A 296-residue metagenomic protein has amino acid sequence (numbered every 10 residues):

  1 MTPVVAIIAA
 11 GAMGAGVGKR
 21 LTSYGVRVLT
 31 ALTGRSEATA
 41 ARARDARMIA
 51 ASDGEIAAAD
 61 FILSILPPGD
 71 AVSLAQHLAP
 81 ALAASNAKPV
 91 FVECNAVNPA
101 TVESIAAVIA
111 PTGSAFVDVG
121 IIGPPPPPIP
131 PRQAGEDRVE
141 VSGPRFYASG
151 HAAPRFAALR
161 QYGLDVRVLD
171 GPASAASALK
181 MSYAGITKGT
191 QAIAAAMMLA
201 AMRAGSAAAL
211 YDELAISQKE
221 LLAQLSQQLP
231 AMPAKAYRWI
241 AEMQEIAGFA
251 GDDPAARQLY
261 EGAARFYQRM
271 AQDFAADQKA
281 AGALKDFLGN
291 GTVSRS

Functional and structural regions predicted by a protein language model:
M1-A57, F61, D137: NAD(P)+-binding Rossmann beta1-loop-alpha1 motif at the extreme N-terminus of oxidoreductases
P3, P89, P144: Nucleotide donor/acceptor-binding cores
A10, V97-K188: Rossmann-fold dinucleotide-binding core
R27, I49, V90, A115 (+1 more regions): Conserved beta-strand segments of alpha/beta enzyme cores
A51-V92, V97: Rossmann-like NAD(P)-binding element
L179-A280: Helical "substrate-binding/catalytic lid" subdomain of Rossmann-like NAD(P)-dependent dehydrogenases/reductases
Q278-S296: Short, basic/aromatic-enriched C-terminal tail that caps enzymatic domains
